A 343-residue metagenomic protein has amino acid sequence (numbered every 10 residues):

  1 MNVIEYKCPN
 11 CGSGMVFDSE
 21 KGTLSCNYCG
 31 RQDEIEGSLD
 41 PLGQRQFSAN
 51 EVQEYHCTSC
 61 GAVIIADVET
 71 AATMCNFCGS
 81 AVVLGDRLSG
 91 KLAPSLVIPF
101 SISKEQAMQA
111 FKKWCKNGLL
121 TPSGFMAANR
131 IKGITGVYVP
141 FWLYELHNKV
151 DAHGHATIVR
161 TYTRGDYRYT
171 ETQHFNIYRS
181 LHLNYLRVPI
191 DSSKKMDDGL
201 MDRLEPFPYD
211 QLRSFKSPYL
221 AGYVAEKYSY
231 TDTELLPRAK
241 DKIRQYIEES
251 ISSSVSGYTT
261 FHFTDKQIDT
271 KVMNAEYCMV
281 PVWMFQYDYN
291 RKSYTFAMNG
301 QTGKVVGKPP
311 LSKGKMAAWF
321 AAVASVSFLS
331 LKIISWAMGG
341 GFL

Functional and structural regions predicted by a protein language model:
V3-E5, T23, N50-E54, A72: Residues immediately within or flanking Cys/His clusters that coordinate Zn2+ in small zinc-binding modules
C8-C11, C26-C29, C57-C60, C75-C78: Short cysteine-rich clusters marking metal-coordination/redox-active sites
G14-V16, E34, I65, V83: Short functional micro-motifs and their immediate structural scaffolds
F17-L24, I65-T73: Short linker/helix segments within small regulatory modules
C29-G37, C78-D86: Short Cys/His-rich micro-motifs in 6-15 aa windows
L88, L92-D288, S293, S335-F342: Charged, low-complexity helical/coil segments in non-catalytic cytosolic or luminal regions
E276-V326: Extended hydrophobic
V326-I334: Alpha-helical membrane-inserting segments
